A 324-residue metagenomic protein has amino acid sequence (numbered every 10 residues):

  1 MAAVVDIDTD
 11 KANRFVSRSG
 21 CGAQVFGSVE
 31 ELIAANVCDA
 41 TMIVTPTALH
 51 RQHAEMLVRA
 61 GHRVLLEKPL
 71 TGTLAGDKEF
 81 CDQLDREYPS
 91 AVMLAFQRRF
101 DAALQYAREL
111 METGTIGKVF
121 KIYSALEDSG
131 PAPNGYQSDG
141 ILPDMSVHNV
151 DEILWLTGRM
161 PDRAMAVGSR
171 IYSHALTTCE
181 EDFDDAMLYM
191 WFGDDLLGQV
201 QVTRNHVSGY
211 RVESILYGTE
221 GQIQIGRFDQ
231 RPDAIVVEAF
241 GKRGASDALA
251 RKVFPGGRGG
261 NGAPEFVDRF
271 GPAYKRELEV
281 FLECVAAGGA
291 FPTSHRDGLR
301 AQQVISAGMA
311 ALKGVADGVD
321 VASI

Functional and structural regions predicted by a protein language model:
M1-R18: NAD(P)-binding Rossmann-fold cofactor-contacting core
S19-Q83, A273: Beta-loop-alpha module in the N-terminal Rossmann-like domain of NAD(P)-dependent dehydrogenases, especially those
A40-I43, K78, F266-V267, V280-I324: C-terminal helix-rich "cap/oligomerization" subdomain common to oxidoreductases
A48, T71-N134: A contiguous active-site-proximal alpha/beta segment in oxidoreductase catalytic domains
P133-G209, R296: Rossmann-like dinucleotide-binding domain that binds NAD(P)(H)
T178-E181, D194-R276, S294: NAD(P)-dinucleotide binding in Rossmann-like oxidoreductases
